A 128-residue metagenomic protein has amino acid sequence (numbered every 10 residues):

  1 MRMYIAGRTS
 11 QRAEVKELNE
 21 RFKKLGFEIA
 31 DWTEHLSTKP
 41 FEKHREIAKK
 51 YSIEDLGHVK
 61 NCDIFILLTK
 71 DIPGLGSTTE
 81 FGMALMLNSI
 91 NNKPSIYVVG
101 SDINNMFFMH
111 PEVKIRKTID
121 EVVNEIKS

Functional and structural regions predicted by a protein language model:
M1-S128: Conserved catalytic or regulatory cores that recognize and/or transform ribose-phosphate-containing ligands
